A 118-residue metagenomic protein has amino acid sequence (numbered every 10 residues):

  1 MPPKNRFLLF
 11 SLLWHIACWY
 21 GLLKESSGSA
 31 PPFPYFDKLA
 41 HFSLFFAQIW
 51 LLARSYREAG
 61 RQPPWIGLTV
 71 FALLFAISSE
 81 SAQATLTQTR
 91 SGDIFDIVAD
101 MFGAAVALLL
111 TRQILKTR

Functional and structural regions predicted by a protein language model:
M1-I94, M101-R118: Bulky hydrophobic segments
